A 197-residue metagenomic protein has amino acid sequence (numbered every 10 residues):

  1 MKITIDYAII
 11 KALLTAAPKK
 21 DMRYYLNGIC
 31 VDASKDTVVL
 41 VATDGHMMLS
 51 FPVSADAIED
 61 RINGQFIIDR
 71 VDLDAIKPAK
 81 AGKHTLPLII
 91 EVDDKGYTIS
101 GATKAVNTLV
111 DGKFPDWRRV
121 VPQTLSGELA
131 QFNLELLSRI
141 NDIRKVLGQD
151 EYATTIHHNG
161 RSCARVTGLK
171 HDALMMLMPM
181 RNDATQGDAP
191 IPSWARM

Functional and structural regions predicted by a protein language model:
M1-M197: DNA polymerase processivity clamps
